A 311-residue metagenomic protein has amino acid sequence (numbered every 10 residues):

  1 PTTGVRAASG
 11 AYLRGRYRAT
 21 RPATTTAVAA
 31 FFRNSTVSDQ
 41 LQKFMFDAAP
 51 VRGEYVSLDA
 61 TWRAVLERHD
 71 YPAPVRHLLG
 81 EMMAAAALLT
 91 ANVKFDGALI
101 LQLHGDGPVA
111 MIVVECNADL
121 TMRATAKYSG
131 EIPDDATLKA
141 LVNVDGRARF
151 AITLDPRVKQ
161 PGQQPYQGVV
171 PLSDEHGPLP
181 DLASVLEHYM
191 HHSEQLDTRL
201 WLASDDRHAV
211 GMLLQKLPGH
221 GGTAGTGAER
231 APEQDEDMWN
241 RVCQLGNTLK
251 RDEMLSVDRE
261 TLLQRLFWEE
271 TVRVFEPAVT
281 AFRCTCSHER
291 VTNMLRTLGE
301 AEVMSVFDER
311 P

Functional and structural regions predicted by a protein language model:
P1-N34: N-terminal mitochondrial targeting presequence
F31-E276: Interaction interfaces in information-processing and related assembly proteins
L249-P311: Cys/His-clustered metal-coordination modules, chiefly Zn-binding fingers
